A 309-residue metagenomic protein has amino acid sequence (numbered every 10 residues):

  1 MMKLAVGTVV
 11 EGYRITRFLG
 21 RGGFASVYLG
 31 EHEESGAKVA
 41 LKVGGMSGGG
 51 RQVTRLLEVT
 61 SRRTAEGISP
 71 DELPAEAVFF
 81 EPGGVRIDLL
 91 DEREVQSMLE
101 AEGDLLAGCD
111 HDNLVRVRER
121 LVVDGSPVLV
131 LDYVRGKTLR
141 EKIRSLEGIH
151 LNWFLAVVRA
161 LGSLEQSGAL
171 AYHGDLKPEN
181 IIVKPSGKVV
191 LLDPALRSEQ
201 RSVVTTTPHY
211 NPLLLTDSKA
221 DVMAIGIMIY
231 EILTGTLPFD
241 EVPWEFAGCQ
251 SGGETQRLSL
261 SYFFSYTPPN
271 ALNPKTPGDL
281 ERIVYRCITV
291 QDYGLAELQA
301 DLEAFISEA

Functional and structural regions predicted by a protein language model:
S26: Conserved N-lobe ATP-binding subsite of Hanks-type protein kinase domains, especially the beta3 VAIK lysine
L56-G67, G83, D88-G108: AlphaC helix of the eukaryotic protein kinase fold
R120: Activation-segment/catalytic-loop signature of the eukaryotic protein kinase fold
D124-T138: Conserved short submotifs of the Hanks-type protein kinase catalytic core that shape the nucleotide-binding pocket
E165-P178, I182-V183: Catalytic-loop of the protein kinase fold
K275-I288: Conserved C-terminal C-lobe helix
